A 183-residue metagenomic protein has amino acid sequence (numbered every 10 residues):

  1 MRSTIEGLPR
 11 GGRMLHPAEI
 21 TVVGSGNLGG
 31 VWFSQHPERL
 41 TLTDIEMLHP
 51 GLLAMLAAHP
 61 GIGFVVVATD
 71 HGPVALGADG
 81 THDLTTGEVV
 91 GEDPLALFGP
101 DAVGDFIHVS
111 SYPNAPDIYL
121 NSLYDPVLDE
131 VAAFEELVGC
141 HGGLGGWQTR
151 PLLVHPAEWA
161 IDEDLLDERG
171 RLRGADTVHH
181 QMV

Functional and structural regions predicted by a protein language model:
M1-P126: Secreted, luminal/periplasmic, and some membrane-associated catalytic domains that remodel anionic oxygen-ester
A96-V183: Low-complexity, glycine/alanine/valine/leucine- and proline-rich hydrophobic stretches
